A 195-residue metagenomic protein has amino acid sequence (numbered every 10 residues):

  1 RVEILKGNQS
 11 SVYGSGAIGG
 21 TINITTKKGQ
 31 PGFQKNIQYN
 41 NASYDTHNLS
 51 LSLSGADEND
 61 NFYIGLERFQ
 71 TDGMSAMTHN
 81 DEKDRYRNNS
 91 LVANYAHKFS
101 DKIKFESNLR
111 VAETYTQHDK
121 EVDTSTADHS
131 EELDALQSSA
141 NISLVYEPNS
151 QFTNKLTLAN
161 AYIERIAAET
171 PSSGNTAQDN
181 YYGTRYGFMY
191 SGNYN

Functional and structural regions predicted by a protein language model:
R1-Q34: A beta-strand signature from Gram-negative outer-membrane beta-barrel systems, especially the internal plug domain
G7, K27, A112, A159-A161: Residue-level recognition of strand-loop junctions within catalytic nucleotide-signaling folds
S11, N23, P31-F33, N40 (+1 more regions): Periplasmic-side early beta-strands and strand-to-turn transitions of outer-membrane beta-barrels
S15, A42-T46, E82-N88, E131-Q137 (+1 more regions): Transmembrane beta-barrel outer-membrane domains
G20, F33, H47-L51, N89-A93 (+4 more regions): Hydrophobic, lipid-facing positions within transmembrane beta-strands of outer-membrane proteins
T26, L53-D57, H97, L144-S150 (+2 more regions): Residue-level signature of outer-membrane beta-barrel architecture
N59-F62, K102-F105, E147-L156, N195: Repeated loop/turn-to-beta-strand initiation elements of outer-membrane beta-barrel proteins
E132-N141, L158-N195: Outer-membrane beta-barrel transmembrane domain signature of Gram-negative proteins, especially the mid-to-C-terminal
